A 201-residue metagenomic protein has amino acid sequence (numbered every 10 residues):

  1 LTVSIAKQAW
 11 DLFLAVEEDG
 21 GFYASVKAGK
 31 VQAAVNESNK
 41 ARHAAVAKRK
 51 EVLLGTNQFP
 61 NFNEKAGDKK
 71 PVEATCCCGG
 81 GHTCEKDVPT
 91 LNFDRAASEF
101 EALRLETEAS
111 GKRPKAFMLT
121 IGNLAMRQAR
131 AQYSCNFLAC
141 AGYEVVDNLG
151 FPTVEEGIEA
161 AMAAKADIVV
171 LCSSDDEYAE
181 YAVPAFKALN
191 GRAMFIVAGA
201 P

Functional and structural regions predicted by a protein language model:
L1-L12, M126, Y143: Flexible, acidic glycine-rich loops studded with aromatic residues
L1-T2, A166-D167, D176: A structural-propensity feature for long, helix-poor, extended segments
L1-T2, V16-E17, G21-Y23, T120 (+1 more regions): N-terminal glycine-/lysine-enriched basic segments
V3, A28, Q128-A131: Short acidic, glycine/serine/threonine-rich loops at helix termini
Q8, L12-P114: Intrinsic disorder at enzyme termini
A24, A33-A34, N123-Q128, E177-E180: Flexible loop/turn segments at secondary-structure boundaries
A109-L171, Y181-N190: Generic long, charged, amphipathic alpha-helical segments
A188-G199: Short beta-strand/loop segments at the ligand-binding rim of alpha/beta enzyme cores
